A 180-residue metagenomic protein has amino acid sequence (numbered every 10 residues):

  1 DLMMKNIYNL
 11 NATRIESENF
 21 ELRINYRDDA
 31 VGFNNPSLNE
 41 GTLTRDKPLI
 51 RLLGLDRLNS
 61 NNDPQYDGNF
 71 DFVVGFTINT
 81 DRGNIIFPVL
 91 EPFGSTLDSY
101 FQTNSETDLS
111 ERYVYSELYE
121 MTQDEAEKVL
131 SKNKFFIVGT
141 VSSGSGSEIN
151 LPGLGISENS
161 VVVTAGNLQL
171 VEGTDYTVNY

Functional and structural regions predicted by a protein language model:
D1-Y180: Surface-exposed, low-hydrophobicity segments enriched in Gly/Pro/acidic/Ser residues that characterize the mature
